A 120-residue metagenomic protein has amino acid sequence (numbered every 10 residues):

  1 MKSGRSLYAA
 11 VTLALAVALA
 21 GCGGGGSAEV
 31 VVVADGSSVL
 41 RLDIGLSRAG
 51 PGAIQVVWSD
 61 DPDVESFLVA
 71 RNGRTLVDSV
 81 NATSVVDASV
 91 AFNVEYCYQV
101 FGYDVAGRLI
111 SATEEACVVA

Functional and structural regions predicted by a protein language model:
M1-V11: Bacterial N-terminal signal peptides that target proteins for export
A18-G21: C-terminal motif of bacterial Sec signal peptides marking the signal peptidase cleavage site
G23-D63, F92, D104-A120: Pro/Thr/Ser/Gly-rich low-complexity, intrinsically disordered linker/stalk tracts
V64-N93, F101-E115: Recognizes extended acidic, P/S/T-rich segments that occur within or adjacent to Ig-like beta-sandwich modules
